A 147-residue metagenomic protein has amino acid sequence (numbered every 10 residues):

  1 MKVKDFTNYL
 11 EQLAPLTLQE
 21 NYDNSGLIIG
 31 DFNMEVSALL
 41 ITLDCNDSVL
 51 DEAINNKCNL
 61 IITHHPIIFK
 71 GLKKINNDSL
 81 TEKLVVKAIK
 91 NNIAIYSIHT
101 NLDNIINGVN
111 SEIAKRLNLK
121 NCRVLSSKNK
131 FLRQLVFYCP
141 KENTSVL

Functional and structural regions predicted by a protein language model:
M1-L147: Hydrophobic structural segments
